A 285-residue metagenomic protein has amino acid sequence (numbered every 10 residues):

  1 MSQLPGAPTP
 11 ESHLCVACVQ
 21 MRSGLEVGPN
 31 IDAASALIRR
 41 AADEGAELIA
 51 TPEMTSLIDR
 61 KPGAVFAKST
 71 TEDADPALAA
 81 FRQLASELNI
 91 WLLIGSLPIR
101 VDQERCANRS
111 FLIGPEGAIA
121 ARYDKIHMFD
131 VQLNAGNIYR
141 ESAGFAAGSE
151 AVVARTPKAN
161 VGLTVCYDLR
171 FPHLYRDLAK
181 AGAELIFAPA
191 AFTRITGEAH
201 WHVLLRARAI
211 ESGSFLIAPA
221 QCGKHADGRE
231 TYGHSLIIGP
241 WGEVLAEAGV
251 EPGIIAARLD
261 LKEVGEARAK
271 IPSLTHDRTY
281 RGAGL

Functional and structural regions predicted by a protein language model:
M1-L48, F66: N-terminal glycine-/serine-/threonine-rich phosphate-binding loop
S2-Q3, E11, Q221-L285: C-terminal beta-strand edge segments of enzyme domains
G6-V16, V153-G162, L185: Beta-strand-turn-beta hairpins that frame and shape the catalytic cleft of phosphate-ester-processing enzymes
Q20-R22, P52, D124, A220: Residue-level recognition of beta-strand->loop/alpha-helix junctions
V27, S35-E116, R122, F192-E211: Cys-nucleophile CN-hydrolase/nitrilase-fold catalytic domain and related Cys-dependent amidase chemistry that acts on
L57, F111, R122-F129, L236 (+1 more regions): Short beta->alpha transition motifs characteristic of CBS
D73-I94, N160, C166-I255: CN hydrolase (nitrilase-like) catalytic-core segments centered on the catalytic cysteine and neighboring Lys/Glu
V101-A181, R194-V203, A269-S273: Active-site catalytic loop in hydrolytic enzyme cores
